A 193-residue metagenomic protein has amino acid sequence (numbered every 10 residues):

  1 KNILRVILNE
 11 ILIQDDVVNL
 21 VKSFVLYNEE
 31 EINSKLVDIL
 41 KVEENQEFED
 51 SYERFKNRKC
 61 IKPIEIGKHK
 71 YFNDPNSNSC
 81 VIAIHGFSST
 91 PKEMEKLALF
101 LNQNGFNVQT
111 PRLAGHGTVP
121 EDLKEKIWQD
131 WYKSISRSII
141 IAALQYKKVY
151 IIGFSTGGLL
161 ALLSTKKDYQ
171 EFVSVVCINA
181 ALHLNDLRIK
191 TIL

Functional and structural regions predicted by a protein language model:
K1-Y71, N78: N-terminal targeting or regulatory segments adjacent to alpha/beta-hydrolase or S9 domains
R58-V119: Short, surface-exposed "cap/lid" segments of acyl-processing enzymes
V119-Q145, Y150: Catalytic nucleophile-loop/oxyanion-hole region of alpha/beta-hydrolase and closely related hydrolase-like folds
Y146, F172-V173: Core-facing hydrophobic residues within beta-strands of well-ordered domains
I152-A161: Gly/Ala-rich beta-loop-alpha elbow adjacent to hydrolase catalytic centers
L163-K167: Active-site signature of alpha/beta-hydrolase-fold catalytic machinery across serine- and Asp/Cys-nucleophile hydrolases
V176-L187: Active-site nucleophile loop of the alpha/beta-hydrolase fold
